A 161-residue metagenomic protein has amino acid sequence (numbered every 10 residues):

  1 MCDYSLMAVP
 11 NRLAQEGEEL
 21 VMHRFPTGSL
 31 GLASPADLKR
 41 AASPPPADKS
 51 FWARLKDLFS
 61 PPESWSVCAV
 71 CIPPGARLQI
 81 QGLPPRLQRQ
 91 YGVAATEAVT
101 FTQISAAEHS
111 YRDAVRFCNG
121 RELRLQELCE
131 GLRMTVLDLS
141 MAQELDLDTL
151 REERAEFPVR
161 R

Functional and structural regions predicted by a protein language model:
M1-R161: Histidine-/acidic-rich catalytic cores in large beta-rich domains
